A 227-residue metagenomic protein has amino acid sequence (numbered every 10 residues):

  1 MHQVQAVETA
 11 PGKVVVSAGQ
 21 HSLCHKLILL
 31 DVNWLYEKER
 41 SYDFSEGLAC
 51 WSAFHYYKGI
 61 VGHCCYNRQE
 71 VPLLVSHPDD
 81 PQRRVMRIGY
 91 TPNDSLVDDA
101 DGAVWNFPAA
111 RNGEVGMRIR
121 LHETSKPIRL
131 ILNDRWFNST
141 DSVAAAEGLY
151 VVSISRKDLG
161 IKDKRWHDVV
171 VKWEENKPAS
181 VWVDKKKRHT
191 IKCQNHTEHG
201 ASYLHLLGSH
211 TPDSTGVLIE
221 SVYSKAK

Functional and structural regions predicted by a protein language model:
M1-A10: Conserved blade-ending motifs and adjacent loop-strand segments that build the rim/top face of beta-propeller domains
P11-V16: Entry beta-strands of beta-propeller and related beta-repeat scaffolds
S22-N33: Structural motif
L48-I88: Extracellular glycan-recognition surfaces and repeat-rich motifs
P78-S155: Secretory/extracellular carbohydrate-interaction modules and structurally similar beta-sandwich "look-alikes"
D101-P108, S155-I161, C193, L207-S209: Beta-strand-rich interaction surfaces with strong enrichment in secreted/lumenal proteins
R165-S180: Localized edge beta-strand/strand-to-loop motifs within extracellular or lumenal beta-rich domains
I191-S221: Flexible glycan-contacting loops in extracellular carbohydrate-active proteins
